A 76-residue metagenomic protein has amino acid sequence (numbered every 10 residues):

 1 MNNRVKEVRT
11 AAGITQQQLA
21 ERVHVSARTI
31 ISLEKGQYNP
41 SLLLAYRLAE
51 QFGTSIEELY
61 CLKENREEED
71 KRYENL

Functional and structural regions predicted by a protein language model:
N3-R22, E74: Short basic helix-loop element that most often maps to the first helix and adjoining turn of HTH DNA-binding modules
S32, G36, R47: Alpha-helical DNA-recognition elements
L43-E58: DNA major-groove recognition helix of helix-turn-helix/homeodomain DNA-binding modules
C61-L76: Short, charged recognition helix plus adjacent turn of helix-turn-helix-like nucleic-acid-binding domains
